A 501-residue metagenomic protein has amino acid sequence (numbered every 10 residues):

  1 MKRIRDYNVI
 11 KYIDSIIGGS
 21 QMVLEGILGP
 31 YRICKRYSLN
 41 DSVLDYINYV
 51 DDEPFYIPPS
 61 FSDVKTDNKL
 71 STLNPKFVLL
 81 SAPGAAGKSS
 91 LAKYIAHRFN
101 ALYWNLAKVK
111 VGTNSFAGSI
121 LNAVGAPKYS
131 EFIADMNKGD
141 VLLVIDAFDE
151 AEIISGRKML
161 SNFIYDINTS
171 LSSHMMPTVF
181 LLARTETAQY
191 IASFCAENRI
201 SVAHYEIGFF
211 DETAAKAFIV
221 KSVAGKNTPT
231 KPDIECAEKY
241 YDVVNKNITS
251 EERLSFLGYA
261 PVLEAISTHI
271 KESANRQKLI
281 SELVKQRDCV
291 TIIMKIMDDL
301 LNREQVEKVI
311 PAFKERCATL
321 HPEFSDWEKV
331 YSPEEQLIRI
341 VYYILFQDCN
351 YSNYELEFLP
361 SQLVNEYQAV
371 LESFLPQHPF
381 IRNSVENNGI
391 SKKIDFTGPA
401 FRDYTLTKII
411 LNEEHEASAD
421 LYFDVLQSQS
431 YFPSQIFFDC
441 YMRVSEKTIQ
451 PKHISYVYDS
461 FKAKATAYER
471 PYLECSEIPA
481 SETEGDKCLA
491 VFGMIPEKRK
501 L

Functional and structural regions predicted by a protein language model:
M1-D14, G18, V141, N350-N353 (+3 more regions): Extended amphipathic alpha-helical scaffold segments
M1-K295, A369-V370: P-loop NTPase signaling cores
D149, I153, N168, K271 (+5 more regions): Alpha-helical repeat scaffolds in large eukaryotic proteins
I167-N168, S201-F209, Y240-E252, F313-V330 (+2 more regions): Short flexible/disordered coil segments
F210-K226, P232-F401, T405, I410-N412: Extended hydrophobic
